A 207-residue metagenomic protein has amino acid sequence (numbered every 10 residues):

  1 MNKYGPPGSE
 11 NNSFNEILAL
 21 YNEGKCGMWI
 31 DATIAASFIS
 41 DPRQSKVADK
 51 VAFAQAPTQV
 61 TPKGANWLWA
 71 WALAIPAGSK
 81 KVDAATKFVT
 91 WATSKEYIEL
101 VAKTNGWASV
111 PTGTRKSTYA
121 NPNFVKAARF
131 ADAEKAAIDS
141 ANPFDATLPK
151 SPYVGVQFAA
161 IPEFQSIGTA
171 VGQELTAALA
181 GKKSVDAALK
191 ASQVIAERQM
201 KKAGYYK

Functional and structural regions predicted by a protein language model:
M1-P42, A48, A54-A56, D83 (+2 more regions): Extracytoplasmic ligand-binding clamshell segments of periplasmic binding protein
Y4-P6, C26-G27, Y97, G106 (+2 more regions): Generic structural signal for secondary-structure transition and capping sites
P7-N12, L100-A102, V110-P111, D186-L189: Short, hydrophobic secondary-structure boundary micro-motifs
Y21, A92, L148, L175-L179 (+1 more regions): Hydrophobic residues in alpha-helical segments
Y21, S184-R198: Short, well-structured alpha-helical segments that form the helix of a local strand-helix-strand
I34-V47, Q59-T169, K207: C-terminal lobe and pocket-closing loops of periplasmic/extracytoplasmic Venus-flytrap solute-binding proteins
S166-G181: Solvent-exposed, amphipathic alpha-helical segments
A196-Y206: Short arginine-rich
